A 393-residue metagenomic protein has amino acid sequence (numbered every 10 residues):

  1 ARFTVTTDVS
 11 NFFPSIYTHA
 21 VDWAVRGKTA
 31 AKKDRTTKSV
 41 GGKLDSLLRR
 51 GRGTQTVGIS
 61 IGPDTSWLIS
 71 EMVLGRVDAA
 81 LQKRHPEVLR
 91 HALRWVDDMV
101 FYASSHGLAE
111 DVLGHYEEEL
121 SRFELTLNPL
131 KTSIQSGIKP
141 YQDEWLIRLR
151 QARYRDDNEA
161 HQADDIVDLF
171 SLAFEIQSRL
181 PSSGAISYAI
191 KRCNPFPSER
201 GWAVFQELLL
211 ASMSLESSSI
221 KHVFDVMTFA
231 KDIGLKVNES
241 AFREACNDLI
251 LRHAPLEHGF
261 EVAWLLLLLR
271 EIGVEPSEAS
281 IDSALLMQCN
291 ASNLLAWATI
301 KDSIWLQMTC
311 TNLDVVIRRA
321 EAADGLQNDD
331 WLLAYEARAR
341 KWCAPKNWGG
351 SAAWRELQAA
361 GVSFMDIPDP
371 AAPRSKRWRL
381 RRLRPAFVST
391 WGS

Functional and structural regions predicted by a protein language model:
A1-V96, F101-L113, E159-G392: Conserved polymerase palm-domain catalytic core
H91, H106-D168, L172-E175: Polymerase palm active-site segment centered on the conserved acidic dipeptide of motif C
